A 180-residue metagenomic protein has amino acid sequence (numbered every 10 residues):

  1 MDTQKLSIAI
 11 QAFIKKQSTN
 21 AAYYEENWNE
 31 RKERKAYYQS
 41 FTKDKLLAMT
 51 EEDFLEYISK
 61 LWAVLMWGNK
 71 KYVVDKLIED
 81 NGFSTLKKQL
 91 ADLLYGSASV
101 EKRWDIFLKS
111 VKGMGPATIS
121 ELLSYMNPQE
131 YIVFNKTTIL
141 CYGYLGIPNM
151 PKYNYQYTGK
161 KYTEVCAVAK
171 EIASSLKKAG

Functional and structural regions predicted by a protein language model:
M1-K112, P128-G180: An N-terminal alpha-helical hairpin/helix-loop-helix interaction module that forms a charged, gly/pro-flexible surface
T118-Y125: Short hydrophobic alpha-helical segments that form membrane-spanning helices or hydrophobic packing faces of helical
